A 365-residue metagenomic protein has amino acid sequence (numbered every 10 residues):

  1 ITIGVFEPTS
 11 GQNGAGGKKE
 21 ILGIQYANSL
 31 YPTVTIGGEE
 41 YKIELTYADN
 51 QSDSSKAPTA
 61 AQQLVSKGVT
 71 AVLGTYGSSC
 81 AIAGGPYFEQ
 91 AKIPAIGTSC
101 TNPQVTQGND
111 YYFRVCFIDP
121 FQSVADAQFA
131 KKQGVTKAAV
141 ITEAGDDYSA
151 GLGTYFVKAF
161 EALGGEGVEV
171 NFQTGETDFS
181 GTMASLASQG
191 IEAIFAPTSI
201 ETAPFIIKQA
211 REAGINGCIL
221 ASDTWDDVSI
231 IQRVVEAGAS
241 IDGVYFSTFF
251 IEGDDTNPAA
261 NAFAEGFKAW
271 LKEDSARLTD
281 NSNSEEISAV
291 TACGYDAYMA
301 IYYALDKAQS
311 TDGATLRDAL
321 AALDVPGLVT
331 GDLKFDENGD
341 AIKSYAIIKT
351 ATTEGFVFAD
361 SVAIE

Functional and structural regions predicted by a protein language model:
I1-G23, A48-S54, Y76-S79, I141-A150 (+3 more regions): Extracytoplasmic "Venus flytrap"
V5, L64-Y76, I96-T98, A139-T142 (+4 more regions): Periplasmic-binding protein-like
A15-L22, L30-T106, V115, F172-F179 (+2 more regions): Beta-alpha junction/loop-to-helix N-cap segments that form part of ligand/metal-binding clefts
A91-K131, T248-I251: Extracellular glycoside hydrolase catalytic/binding regions
Y112-T174, E192-A193: An alpha-beta-alpha
G153-E252: Extracellular/periplasmic bilobed ligand-binding domains
A210-C293, K349-T352, F356-I364: Extracellular/periplasmic periplasmic-binding protein-like sensory domains
A276-A292, A300-G355: Segments of small-molecule ligand-sensing domains
